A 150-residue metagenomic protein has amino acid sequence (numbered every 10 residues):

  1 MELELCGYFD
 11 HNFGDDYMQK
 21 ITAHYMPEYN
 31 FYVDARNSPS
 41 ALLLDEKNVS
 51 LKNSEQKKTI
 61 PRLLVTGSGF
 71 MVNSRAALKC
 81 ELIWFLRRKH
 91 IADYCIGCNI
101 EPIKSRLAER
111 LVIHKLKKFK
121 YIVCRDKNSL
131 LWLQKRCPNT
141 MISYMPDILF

Functional and structural regions predicted by a protein language model:
M1-K115, M145, L149-F150: Aromatic- and Gly/Pro-rich donor/ligand-binding loops that form nucleotide- or phosphate-bearing donor binding pockets
M18, N128-S129: Alpha-helix capping/helix-boundary segments
H24-Y25, K115-K118, W132-R136: Alpha-helical structural signal in soluble globular domains
I103, L130-L131: Active-site environment of divalent metal-dependent phosphoester hydrolases
F119-D126: A short beta-strand/loop micro-motif in the catalytic core of glycosyltransferases that engages the nucleotide-sugar
L131-L149: Helix-loop-beta element that forms the nucleotide-linked donor phosphate-binding surface in glycosyltransferases
